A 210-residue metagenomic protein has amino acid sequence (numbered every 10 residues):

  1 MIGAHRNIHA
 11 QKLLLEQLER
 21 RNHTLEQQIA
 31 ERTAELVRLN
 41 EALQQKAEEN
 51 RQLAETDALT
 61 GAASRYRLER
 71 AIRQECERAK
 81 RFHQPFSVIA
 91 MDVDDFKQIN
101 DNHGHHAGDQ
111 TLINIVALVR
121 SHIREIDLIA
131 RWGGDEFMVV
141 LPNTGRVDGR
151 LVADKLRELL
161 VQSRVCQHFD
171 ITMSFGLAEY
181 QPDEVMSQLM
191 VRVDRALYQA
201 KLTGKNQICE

Functional and structural regions predicted by a protein language model:
M1-N7: PAS-family sensory domains
L13-Q52, T56, R70, Q74: Amphipathic alpha-helical coiled-coil "transmission" helices that mediate dimerization and conformational coupling
Q44-K46, R51-Q52, R65-Q84, V116-R124 (+1 more regions): Short regulatory alpha-helical coupling segments that immediately precede and/or link into cyclic nucleotide signaling
R51-R70, M91-H105, I113: Conserved nucleotide-binding and Mg2+-coordinating catalytic segments in signaling enzymes
A71, V93-D94, A107-L128, E136: Active-site-proximal alpha-helical element of nucleotidyl cyclase-like catalytic domains and analogous helices
H105, R146-D154, E179-C209: Catalytic-core segments of nucleotide cyclases and related cyclic-nucleotide turnover enzymes
L128-R131, F169: A short pre-motif secondary-structure segment
